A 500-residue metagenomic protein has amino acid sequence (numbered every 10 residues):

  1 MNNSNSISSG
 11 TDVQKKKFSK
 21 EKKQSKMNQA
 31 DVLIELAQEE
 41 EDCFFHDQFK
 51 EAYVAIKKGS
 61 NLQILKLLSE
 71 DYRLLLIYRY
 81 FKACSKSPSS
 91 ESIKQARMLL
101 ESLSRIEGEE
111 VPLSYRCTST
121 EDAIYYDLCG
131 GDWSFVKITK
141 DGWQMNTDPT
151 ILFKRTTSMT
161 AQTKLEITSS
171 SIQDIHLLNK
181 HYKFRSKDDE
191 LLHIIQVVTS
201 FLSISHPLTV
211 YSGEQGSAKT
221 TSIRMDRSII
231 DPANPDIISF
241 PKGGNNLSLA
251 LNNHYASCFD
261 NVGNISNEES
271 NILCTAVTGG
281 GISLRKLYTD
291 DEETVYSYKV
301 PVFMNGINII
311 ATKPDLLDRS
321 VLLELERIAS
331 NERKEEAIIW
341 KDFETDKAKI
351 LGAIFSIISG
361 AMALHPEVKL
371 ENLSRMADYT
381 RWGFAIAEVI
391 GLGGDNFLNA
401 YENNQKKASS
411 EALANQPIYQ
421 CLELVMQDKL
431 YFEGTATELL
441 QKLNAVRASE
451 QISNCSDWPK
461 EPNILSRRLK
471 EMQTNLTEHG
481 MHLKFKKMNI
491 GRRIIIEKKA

Functional and structural regions predicted by a protein language model:
M1-T168, S356, G360, L364 (+3 more regions): N-terminal nucleic-acid engagement/recognition segments and initiation subdomains in replication, restriction
S25-Q29, E40-Q63, L68, Y72-R79 (+1 more regions): DNA transaction DNA-binding modules
K58-N61, G142-N253: P-loop NTPase catalytic core of nucleic-acid-dependent motor ATPases
D231, S270-T294: Conserved catalytic/switch belt of AAA+ P-loop NTPases
L247-L249, K286-M304: AAA+/SF3 P-loop NTPase mechanochemical coupling elements
N253-Y255, G280, Y298-P301, D315-S320: Short glycine-/polar-rich loops that comprise or flank the Walker A/P-loop and associated switch/sensor motifs
A256-V277, I309-D318: Conserved AAA+/SF3 P-loop NTPase catalytic/coupling segment centered on the Walker-B
T312-S330: A short helix-turn-beta junction within AAA+ P-loop NTPase domains corresponding to the substrate/partner-engaging
